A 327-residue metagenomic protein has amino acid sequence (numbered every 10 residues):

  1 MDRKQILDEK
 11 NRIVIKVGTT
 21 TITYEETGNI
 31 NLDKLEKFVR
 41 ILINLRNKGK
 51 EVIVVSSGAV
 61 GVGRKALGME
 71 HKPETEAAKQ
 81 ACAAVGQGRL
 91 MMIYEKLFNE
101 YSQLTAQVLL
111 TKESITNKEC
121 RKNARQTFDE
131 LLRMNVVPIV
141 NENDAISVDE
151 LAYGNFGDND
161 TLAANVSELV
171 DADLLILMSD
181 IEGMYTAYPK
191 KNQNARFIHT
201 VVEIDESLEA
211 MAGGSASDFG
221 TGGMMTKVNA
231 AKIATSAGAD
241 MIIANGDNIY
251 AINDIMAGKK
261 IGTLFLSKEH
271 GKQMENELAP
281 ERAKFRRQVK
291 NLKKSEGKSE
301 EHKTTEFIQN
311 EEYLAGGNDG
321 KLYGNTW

Functional and structural regions predicted by a protein language model:
M1-K72, E76-L104, V108-W327: C-terminal catalytic "cap/lid" subdomain
